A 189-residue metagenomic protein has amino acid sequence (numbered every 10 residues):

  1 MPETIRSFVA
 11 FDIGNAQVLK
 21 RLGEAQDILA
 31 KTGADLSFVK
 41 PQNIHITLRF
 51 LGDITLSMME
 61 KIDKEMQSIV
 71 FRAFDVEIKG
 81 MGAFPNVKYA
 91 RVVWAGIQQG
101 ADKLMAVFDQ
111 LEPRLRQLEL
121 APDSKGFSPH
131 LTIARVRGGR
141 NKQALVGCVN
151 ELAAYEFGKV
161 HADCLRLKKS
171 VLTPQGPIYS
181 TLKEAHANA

Functional and structural regions predicted by a protein language model:
M1-A189: Histidine-dependent nucleotide/RNA phosphoesterase domain, centered on the 2H-phosphoesterase fold with its duplicated
